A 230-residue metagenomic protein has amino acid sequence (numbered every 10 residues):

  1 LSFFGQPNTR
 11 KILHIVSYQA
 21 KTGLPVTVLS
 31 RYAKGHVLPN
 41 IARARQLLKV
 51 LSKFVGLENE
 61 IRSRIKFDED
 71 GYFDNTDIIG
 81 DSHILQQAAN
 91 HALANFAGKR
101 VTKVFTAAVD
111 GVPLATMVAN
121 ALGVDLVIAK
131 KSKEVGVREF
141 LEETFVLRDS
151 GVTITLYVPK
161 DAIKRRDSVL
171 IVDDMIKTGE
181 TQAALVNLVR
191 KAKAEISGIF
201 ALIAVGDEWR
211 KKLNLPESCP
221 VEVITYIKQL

Functional and structural regions predicted by a protein language model:
L1-T22: Short basic helix-loop element that most often maps to the first helix and adjoining turn of HTH DNA-binding modules
F4-G5, K34-R100: Active-site-facing substrate-recognition patch
I12-I15, V26, V37, L126: The DNA-contacting recognition helix of HTH DNA-binding domains and analogous helical DNA-recognition elements
G23-P39: Recognition helix of helix-turn-helix/homeodomain-like DNA-binding domains that insert into the DNA major groove
R100-A108: Short glycine-rich phosphate-binding loop at a beta-alpha junction
V124-V169: Short, glycine/charge-rich flexible loops or terminal/linker lids adjacent to PRPP-binding catalytic cores
D167, I171-K191: Active-site/ligand-binding-proximal alpha/beta "capping" segment
A183-L230: PRPP-dependent phosphoribosyltransferase catalytic core
